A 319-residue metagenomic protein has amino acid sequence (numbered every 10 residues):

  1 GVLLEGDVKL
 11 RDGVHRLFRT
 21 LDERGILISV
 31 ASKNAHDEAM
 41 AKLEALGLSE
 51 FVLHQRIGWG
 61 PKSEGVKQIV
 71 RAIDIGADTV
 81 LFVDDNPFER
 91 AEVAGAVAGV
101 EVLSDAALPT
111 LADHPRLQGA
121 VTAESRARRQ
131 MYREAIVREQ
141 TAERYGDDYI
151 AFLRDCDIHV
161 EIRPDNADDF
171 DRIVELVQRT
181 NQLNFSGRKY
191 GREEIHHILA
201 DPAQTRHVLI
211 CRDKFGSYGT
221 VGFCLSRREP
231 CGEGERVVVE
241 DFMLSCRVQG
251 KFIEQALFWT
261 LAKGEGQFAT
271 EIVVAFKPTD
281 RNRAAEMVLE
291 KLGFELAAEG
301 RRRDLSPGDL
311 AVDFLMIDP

Functional and structural regions predicted by a protein language model:
G1-D7, I26, L43-P61, Q68: Glycine-rich phosphate-binding "P-loop"
G1-R19: Active-site neighborhood of HAD-like aspartate-dependent phosphohydrolases
G13-E44, Q55-I57, D169, S186 (+4 more regions): Substrate-recognition element of Asp-dependent hydrolases with the DxDx(T/V) motif
E23-I26, H196-G222, R281-A284: A short helix-loop-beta-strand connector motif used in the catalytic cores of GNAT acetyltransferases and, in some
V66-P87, V93: Conserved Lys-Pro-Asp/Glu-containing loop-to-beta segment of HAD-superfamily phosphomonoesterases, centered on
A72, A94, V100-C156, K263-P319: Terminal substrate-recognition subdomain of acyl/acetyltransferases
I158-K189: Short amphipathic alpha-helix that is part of the acyltransferase structural core
C211-K214, T220-L296: Acyl-donor binding region in acyl/amide transferases
